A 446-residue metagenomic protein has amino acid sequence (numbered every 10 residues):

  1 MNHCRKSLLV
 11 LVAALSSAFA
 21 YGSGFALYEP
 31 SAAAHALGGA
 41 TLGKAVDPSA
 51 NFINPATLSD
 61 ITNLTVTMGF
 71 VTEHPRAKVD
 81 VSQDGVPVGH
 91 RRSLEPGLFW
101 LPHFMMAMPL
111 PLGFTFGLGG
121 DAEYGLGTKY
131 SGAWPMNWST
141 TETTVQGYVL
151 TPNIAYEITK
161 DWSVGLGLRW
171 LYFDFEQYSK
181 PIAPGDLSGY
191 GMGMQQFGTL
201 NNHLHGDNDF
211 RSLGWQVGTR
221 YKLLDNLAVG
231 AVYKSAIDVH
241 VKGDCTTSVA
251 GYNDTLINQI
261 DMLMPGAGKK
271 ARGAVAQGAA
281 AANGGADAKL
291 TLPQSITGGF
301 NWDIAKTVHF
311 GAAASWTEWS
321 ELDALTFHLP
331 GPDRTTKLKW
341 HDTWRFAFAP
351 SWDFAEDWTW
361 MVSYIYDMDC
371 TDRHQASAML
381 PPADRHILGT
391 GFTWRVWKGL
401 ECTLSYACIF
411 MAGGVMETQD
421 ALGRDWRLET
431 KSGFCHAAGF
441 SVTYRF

Functional and structural regions predicted by a protein language model:
M1-L8: Bacterial N-terminal signal peptides that target proteins for export
L15-S17: N-terminal signal peptide c-region/cleavage motif recognized by signal peptidases
Y21-H35, P87-V88, F99-F446: Outer-membrane beta-barrel porins/channels
A33-A50: N-terminal targeting signals for Sec/Tat export/insertion, comprising classic cleavable signal peptides
T41, T72, Y406-C408: A broadly conserved detector of short glycine/acidic/proline-rich loop/turn motifs that flank catalytic sites and bind
G43-A45, L94, T141, A286-D287: Short, flexible loop segments at the rims of nucleotide/cofactor-binding pockets, characterized by
A45-I53, S59-Y130: Outer-membrane beta-barrel translocator/receptor signature
